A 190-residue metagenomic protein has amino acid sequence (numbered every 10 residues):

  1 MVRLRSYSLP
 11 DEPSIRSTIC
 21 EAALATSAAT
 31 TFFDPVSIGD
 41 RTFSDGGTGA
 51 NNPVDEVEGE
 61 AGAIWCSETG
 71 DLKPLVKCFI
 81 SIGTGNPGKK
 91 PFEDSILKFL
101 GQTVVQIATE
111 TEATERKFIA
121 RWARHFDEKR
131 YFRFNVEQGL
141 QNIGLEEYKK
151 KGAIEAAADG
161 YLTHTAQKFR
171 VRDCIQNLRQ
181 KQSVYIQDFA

Functional and structural regions predicted by a protein language model:
M1-A190: Conserved catalytic cores and adjacent C-terminal regulatory segments of lipid-metabolizing esterases/lipases
